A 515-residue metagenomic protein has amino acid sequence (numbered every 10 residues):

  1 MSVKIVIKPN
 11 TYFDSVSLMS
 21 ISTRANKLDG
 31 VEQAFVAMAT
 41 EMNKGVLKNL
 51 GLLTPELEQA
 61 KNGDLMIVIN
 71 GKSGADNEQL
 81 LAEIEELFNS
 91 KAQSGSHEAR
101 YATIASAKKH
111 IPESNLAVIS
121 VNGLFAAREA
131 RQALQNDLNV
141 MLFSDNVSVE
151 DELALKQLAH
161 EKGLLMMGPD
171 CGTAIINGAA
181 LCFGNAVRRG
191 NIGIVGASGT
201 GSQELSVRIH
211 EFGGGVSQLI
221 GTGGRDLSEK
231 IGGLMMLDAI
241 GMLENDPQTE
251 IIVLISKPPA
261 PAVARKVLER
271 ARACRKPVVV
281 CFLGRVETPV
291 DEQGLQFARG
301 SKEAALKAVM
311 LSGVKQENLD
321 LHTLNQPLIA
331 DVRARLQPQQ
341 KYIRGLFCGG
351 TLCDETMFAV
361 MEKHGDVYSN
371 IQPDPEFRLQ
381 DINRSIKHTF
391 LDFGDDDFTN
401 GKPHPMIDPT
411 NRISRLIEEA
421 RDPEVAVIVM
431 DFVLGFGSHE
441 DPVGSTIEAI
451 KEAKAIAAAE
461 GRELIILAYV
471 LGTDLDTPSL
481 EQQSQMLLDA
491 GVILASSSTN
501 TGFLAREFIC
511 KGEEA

Functional and structural regions predicted by a protein language model:
S2-A515: Catalytic-core regions of core metabolic enzymes, especially those transforming organic acids/acyl-group intermediates
